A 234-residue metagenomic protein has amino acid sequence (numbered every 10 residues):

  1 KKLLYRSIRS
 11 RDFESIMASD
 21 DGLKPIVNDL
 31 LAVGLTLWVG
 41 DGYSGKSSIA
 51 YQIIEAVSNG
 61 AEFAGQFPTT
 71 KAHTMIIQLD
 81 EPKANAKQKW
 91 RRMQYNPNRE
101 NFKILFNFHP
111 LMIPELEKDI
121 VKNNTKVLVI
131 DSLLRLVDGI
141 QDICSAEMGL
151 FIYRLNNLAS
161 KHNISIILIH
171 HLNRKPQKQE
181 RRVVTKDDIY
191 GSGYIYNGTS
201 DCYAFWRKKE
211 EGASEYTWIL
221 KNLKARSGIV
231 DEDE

Functional and structural regions predicted by a protein language model:
K1-R9: Charged, amphipathic alpha-helical linker segments immediately N-terminal to NTP-binding catalytic cores
L3-L4, E14, I26-V27, D41-S44 (+1 more regions): Conserved inter-motif catalytic segment of the P-loop NTP-binding fold
I16-G22, V183-D187: Short gly/ser/thr-rich secondary-structure transition/capping motifs
A18-L30, F63-A64: Pre-Walker A adenine-sensing motif
A32-T36, A72: Pre-Walker A (Motif I) flank of P-loop NTPase domains
L37-V39, Y43, S47-S48, I77 (+2 more regions): Phosphate-binding/switch region of NTP-binding enzymes
I49, I53: Hydrophobic positions on the alpha1 helix immediately C-terminal to the Walker A/P-loop
A56-K71: Post-Walker A helix-loop "phosphate-sensing" segment adjacent to the P-loop in P-loop NTPases
